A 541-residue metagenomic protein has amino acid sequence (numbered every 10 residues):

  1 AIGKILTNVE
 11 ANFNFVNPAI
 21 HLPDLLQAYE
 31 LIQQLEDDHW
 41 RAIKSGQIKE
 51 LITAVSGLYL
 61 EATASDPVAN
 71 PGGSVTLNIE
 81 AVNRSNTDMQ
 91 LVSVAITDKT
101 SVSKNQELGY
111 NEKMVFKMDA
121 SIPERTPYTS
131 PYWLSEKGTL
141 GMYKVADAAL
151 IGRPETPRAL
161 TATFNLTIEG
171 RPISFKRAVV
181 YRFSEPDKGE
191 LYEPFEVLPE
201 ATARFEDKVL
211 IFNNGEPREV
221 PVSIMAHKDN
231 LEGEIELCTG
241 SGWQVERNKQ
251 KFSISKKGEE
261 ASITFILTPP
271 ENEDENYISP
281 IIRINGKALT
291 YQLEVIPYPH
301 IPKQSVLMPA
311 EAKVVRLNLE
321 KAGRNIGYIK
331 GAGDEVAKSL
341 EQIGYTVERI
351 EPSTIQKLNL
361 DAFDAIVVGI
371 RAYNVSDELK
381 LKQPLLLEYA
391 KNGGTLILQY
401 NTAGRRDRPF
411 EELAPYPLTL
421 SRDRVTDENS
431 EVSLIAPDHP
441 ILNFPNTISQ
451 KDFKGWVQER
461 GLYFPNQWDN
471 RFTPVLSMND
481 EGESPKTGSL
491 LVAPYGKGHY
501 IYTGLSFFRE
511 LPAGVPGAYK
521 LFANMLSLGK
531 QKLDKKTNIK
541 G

Functional and structural regions predicted by a protein language model:
A1-A64, V68-V82: C-terminal accessory domains and tails appended to enzymatic cores
L51-A54, I211-N214, K313-K321, V492: Short boundary motifs at domain starts and secondary-structure transition points
A64-V315: Long beta-sheet-rich domains in secretory-pathway and surface-associated proteins
A288-G369, Y400-T402, R424-V425, R509 (+1 more regions): Aromatic-Pro/Gly-enriched surface loop or interdomain linker that acts as a lid/target-recognition segment
P309-A312, P352-Q356, L381-P384, S484-L490: Alpha-helical scaffolding within the catalytic cores of extracellular/periplasmic polymer-degrading hydrolases
R371-F453: A glycine-rich, often tryptophan-bearing local segment used as a flexible ligand/cofactor-contacting loop or short
T419-V515, L533-D534, N538: Catalytic beta-strand/loop cores that center a nucleophilic Ser/Cys/Thr and support acyl-enzyme chemistry
G517-G529: Short amphipathic C-terminal alpha-helix that caps PH/PH-like domains
